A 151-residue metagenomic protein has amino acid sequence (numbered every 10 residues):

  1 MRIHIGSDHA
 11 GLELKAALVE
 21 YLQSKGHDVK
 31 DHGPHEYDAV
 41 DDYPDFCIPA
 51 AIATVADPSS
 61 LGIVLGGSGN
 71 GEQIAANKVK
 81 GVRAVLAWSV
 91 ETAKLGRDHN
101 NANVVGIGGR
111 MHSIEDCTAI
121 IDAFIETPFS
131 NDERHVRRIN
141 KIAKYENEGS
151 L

Functional and structural regions predicted by a protein language model:
R2-G6, A10-G11, V90-L151: C-terminal binding/interaction regions
I5-S24: Glycine-rich phosphate/diphosphate-binding loop of Rossmann-like nucleotide-binding domains
K15, C47, E72, C117-T118 (+1 more regions): A general structural signal for well-ordered alpha-helical segments in protein cores
A16-V19, I74-K78, D98, T118-A119: Short amphipathic alpha-helical segments
E20-V29, G81: Short helix-loop-beta junction
D28-A39: A short beta-strand-loop structural module common to alpha/beta enzyme folds
F46-A87: Helix-adjacent hinge/juxtasegments
